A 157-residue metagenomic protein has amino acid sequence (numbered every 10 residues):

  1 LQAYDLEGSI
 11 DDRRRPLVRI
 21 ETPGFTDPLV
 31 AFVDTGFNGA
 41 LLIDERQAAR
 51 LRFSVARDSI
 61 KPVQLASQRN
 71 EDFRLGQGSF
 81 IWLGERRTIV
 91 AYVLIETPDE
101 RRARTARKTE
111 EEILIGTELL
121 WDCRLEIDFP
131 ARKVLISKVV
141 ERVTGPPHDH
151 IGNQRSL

Functional and structural regions predicted by a protein language model:
L1-L157: Pepsin/retropepsin-fold aspartyl endopeptidases
